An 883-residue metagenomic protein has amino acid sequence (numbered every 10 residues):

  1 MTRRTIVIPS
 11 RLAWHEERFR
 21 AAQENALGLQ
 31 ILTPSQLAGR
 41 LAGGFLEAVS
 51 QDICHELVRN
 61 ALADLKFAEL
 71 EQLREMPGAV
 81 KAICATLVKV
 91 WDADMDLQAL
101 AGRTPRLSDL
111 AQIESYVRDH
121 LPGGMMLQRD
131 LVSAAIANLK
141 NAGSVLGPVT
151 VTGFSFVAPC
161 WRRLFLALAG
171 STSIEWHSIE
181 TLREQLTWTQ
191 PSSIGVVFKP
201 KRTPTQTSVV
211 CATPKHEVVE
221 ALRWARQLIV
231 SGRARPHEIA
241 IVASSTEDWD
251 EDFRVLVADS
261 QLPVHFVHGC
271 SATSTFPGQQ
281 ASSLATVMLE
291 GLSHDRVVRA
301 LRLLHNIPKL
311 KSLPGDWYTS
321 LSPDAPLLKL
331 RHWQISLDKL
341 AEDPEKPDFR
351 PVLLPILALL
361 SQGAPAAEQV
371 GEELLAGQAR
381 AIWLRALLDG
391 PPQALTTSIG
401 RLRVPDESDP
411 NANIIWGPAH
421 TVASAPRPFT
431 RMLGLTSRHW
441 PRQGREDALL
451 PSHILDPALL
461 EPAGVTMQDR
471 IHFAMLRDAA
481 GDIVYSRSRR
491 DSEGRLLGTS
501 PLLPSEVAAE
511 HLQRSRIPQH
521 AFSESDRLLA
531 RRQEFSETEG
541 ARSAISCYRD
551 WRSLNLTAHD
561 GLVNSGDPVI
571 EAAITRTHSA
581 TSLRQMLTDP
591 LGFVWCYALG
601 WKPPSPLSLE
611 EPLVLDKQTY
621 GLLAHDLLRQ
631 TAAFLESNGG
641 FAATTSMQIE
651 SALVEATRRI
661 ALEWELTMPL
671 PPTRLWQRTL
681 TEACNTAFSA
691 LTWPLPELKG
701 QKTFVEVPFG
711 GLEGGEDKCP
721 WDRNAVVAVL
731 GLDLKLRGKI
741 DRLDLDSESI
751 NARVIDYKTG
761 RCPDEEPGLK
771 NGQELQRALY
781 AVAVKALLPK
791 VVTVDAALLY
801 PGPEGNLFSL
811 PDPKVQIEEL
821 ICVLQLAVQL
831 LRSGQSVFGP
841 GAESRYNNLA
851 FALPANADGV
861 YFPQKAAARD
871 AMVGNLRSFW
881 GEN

Functional and structural regions predicted by a protein language model:
M1-R3, L139-G147, L168-G170, A425 (+1 more regions): Flexible, charged surface loops at secondary-structure boundaries
T2-T33, A42-E47, T189-N883: Anion-coordinating catalytic cores for phosphoryl-, nucleotidyl-, and glycosidic chemistry
R4-S10, T150-V151, I174-S178: Short, hydrophobic beta-strand segments that form beta-sheet elements in well-ordered domains
R11-V145, F154-P159, L166, T181-L182 (+2 more regions): Basic/charged alpha-beta structural segments of nucleotide/phosphate-handling enzymes
I83-D96, S173-H177, R584-G592: Structured, non-catalytic alpha/beta "coupling" segments that mediate domain-domain communication and provide generic
L110-D130, G147-T150, K201-K215, P457-L460: Acidic/glycine-enriched edge-of-secondary-structure segments
L146, P159-C211, V484: Conserved RecA-like helicase ATPase core segment that couples NTP binding/hydrolysis to strand translocation
G153-W161, T421-S424: Alpha-helical hinge/cap motifs
